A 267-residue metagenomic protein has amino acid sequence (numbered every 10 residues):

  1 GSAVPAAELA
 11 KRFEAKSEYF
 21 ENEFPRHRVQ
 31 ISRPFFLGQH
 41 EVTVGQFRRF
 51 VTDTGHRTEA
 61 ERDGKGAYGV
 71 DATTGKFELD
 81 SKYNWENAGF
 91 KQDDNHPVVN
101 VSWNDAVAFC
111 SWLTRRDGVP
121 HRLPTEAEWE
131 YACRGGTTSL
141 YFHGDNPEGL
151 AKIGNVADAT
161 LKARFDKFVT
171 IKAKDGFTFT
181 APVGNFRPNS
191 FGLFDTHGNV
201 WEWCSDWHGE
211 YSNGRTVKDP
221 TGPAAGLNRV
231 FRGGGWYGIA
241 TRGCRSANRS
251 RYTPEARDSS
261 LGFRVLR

Functional and structural regions predicted by a protein language model:
S2-E8, R12-Y19, R57, R62-S250 (+2 more regions): Functional-site microenvironments in short loops/helix caps that host divalent-cation chemistry
V29: Conserved GTPase G-domain substructure that encodes guanine base recognition and part of the catalytic core, centered
G38: An anion-binding catalytic pocket shared by soluble metabolic enzymes
T43: Acidic-aromatic/histidine active-site loop/patch
R48: Short amphipathic alpha-helices within nucleic acid-binding modules
T52: Catalytic-histidine neighborhood of serine endopeptidases, predominantly the chymotrypsin-like S1/PA family
D258-R267: Short, structured beta-strand segments at or near domain termini in extracellular proteins/domains
